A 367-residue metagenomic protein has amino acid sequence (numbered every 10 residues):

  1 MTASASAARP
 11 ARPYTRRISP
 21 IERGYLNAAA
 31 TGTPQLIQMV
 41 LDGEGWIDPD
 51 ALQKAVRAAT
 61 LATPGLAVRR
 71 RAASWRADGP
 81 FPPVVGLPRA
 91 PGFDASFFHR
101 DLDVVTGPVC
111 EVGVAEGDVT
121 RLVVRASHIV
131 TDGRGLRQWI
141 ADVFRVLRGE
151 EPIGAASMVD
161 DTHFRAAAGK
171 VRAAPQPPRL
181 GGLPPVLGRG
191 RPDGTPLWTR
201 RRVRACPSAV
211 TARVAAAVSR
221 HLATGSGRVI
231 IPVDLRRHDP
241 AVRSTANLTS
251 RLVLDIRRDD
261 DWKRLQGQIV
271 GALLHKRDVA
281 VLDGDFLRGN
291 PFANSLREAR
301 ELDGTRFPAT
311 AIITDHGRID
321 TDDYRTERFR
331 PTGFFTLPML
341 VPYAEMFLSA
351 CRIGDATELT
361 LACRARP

Functional and structural regions predicted by a protein language model:
M1-K170, R204, S208-D255, Y324-P367: Non-catalytic N-terminal regions of enzymes
T2-S4, P83-L87, R191-T195, A272-K276 (+2 more regions): A broad, low-specificity signal for short, low-complexity segments enriched in glycine/proline and polar/charged
R23-Y25, P185-V186, P240-A241, R277 (+1 more regions): Short, flexible segments with low predicted structural confidence
V85-F97, R172-P184, N247-R258, E301-D315: Short, Lys/Arg-enriched charge-dense amphipathic segments
A168-R201: Charge-rich interaction segments
L248-I319: Helical lid/core segments from catalytic subdomains that handle acyl or acyl-like groups
